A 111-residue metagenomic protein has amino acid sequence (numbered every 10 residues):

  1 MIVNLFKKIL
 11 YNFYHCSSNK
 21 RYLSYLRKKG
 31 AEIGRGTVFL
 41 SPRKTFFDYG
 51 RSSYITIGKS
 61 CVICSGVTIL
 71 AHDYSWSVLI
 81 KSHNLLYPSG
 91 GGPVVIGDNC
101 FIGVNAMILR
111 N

Functional and structural regions predicted by a protein language model:
M1-K28: Membrane-proximal basic amphipathic "stem/tether" segments
S24, V38-N111: Flexible, glycine/small-residue-enriched loop-and-beta-strand segment within the central core of proteins
